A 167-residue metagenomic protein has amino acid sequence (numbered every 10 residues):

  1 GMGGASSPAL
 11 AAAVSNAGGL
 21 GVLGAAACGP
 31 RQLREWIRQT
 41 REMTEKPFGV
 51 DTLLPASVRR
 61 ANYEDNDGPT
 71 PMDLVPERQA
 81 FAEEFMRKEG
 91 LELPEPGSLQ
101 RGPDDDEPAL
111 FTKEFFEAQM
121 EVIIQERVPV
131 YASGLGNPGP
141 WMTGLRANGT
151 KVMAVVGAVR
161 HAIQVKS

Functional and structural regions predicted by a protein language model:
G1-S167: Active-site entrance/lid segments in N-terminal catalytic domains of soluble metabolic enzymes
